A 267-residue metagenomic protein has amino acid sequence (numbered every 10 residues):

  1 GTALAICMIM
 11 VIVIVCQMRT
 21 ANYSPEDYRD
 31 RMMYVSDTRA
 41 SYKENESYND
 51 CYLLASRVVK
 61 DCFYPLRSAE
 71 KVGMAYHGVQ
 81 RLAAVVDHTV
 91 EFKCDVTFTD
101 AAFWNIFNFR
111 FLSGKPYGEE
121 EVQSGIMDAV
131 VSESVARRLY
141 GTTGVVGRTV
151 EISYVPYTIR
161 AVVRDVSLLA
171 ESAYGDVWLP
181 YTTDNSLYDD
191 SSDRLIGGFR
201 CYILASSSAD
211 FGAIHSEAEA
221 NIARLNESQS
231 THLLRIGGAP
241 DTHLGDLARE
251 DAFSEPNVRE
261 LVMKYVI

Functional and structural regions predicted by a protein language model:
G1-A21, S254-I267: Hydrophobic alpha-helical transmembrane segments of multi-pass inner-membrane transport and secretion
A5, S47, F92, E119 (+2 more regions): Conserved short-loop catalytic and cofactor-binding motifs
V11, S56, K60, G212-E219: Generic alpha-helical structural signal
V13-A83, V90, G197-R200: Membrane-proximal extracellular/periplasmic loop immediately following the first transmembrane helix
Y28-R31, S68, F92, V155 (+2 more regions): Residue-level signal for beta-strand positions within conserved beta-sheet cores that form or flank
D61, P65-L139: Short beta-strand boundary microenvironments
V90, D210, E260-V262: Membrane-helix interface segments
T97-P116, M127-V258: Mid-to-C-terminal secondary-structure elements that act as membrane-proximal/extracytoplasmic interface segments
